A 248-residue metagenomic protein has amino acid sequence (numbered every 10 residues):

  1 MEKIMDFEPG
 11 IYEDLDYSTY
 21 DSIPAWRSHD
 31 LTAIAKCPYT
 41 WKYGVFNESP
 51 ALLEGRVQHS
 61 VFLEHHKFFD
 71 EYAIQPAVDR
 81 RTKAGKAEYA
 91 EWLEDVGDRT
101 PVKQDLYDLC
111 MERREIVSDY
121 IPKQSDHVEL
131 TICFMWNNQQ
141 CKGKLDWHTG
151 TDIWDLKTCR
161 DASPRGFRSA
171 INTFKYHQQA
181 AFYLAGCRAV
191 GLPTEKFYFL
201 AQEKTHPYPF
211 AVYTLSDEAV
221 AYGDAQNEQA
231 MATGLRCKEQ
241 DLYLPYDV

Functional and structural regions predicted by a protein language model:
M1-K142, L244-V248: Metal-dependent nuclease catalytic cores that hydrolyze phosphodiester bonds in DNA/RNA, characterized by
F46-N47, D95-V102, S163-F174, S216-A219: Short histidine-centered catalytic/ligand-binding loop motif
P50, E54, Q179, G223: Hydrophobic (often cysteine-bearing) scaffold residues that line and stabilize catalytic clefts of nucleotide/cofactor
D105, L184-V248: Metal-dependent nuclease catalytic regions and adjoining charged, substrate-binding loops involved in nucleic-acid end
D119-Q124, T149-D155, R188-E195: Secondary-structure boundary elements
M135-G143, R160-D161, E228-Q229: Glycosyltransferase-associated regions of secretory-pathway enzymes, highlighting luminal stem/catalytic domains
G143-S169: Conserved catalytic cores of phosphodiester-cleaving nucleases, focusing on short active-site segments
K175-C187: An active-site-proximal "capping" alpha-helix that borders the catalytic cofactor pocket
